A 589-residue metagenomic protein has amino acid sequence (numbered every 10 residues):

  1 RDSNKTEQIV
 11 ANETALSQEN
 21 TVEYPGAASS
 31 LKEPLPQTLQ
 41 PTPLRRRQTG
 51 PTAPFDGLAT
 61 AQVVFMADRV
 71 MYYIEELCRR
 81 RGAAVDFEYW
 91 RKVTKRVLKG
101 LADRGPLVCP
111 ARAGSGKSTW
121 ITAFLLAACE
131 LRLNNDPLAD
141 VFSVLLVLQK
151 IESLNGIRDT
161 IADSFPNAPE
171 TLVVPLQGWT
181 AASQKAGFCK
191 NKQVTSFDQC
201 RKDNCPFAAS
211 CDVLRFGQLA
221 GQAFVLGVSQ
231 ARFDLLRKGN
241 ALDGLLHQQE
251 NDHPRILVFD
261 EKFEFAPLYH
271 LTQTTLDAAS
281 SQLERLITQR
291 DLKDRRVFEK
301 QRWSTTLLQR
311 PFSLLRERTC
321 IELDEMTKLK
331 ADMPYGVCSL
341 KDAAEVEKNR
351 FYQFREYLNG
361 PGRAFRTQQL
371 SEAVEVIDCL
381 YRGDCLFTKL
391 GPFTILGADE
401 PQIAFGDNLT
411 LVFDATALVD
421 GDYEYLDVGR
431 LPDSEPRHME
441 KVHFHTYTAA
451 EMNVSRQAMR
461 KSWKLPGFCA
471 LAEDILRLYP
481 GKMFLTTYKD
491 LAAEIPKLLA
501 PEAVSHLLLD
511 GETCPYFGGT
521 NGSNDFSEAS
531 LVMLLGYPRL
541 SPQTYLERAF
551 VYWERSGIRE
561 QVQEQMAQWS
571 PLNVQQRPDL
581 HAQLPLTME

Functional and structural regions predicted by a protein language model:
R1-P54, L58: Glycine- and charge-rich intrinsically disordered segments
P34-E589: ASCE RecA-like P-loop NTPase motor cores that couple ATP hydrolysis to mechanical translocation on nucleic acids
